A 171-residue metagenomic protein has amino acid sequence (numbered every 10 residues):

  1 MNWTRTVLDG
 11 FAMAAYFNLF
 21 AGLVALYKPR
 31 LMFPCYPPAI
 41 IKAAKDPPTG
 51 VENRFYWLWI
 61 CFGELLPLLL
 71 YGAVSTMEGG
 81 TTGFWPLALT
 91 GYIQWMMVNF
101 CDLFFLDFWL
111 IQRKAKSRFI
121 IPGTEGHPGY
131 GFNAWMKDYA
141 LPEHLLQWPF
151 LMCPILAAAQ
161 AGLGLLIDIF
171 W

Functional and structural regions predicted by a protein language model:
N2-A21, W85-C101: Alpha-helical transmembrane segments
L23-L66: Cytosolic-side membrane-entry/anchor segment at the start of a transmembrane helix
A39-E52, I121-P142: Short membrane-interface loop/juxtamembrane segments of multi-pass integral membrane proteins
D46-E52, M77-F84: Membrane-interface helix-boundary motifs at transmembrane edges
Y56-S75, L141-A157: Core segments of transmembrane alpha-helices that mediate helix-helix packing or line hydrophobic substrate/ligand
L89-D107, F132-Q147: C-terminal halves and exits of single transmembrane alpha-helices
F105-P128: Juxtamembrane non-transmembrane "cap" segments at the membrane-aqueous interface of multi-pass membrane proteins
A158-W171: Juxtamembrane boundary at the C-terminal end of a transmembrane helix
